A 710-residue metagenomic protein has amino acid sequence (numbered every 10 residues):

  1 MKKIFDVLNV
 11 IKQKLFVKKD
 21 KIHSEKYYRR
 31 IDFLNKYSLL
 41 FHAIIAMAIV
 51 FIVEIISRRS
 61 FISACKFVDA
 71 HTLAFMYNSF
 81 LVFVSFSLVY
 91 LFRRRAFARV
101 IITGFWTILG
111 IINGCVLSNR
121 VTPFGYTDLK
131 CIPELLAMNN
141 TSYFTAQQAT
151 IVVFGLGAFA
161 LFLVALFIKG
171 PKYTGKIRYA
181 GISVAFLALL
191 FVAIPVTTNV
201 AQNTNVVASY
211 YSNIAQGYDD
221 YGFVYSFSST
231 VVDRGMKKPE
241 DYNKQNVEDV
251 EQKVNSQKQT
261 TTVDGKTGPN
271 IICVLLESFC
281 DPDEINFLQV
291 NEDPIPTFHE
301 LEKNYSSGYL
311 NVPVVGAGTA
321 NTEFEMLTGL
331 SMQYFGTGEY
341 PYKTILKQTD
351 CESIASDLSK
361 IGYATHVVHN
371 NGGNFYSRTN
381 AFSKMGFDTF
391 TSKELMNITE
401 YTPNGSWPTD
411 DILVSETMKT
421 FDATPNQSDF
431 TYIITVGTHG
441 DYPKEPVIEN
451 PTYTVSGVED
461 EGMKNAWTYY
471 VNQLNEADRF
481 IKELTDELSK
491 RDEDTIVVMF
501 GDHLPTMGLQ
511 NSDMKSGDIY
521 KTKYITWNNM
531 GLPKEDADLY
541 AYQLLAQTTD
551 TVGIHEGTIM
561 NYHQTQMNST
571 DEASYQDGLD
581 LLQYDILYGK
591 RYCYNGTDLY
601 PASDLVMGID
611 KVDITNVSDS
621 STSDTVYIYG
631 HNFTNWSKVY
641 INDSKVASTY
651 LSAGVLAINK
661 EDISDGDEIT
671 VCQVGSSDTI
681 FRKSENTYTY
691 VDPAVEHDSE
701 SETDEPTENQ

Functional and structural regions predicted by a protein language model:
M1-K26, L656-N659, A694-Q710: Extended, solvent-exposed polar beta/coil surface segments
K2-G217, G666-E668: Transmembrane and membrane-interface helices of multi-pass, inner-membrane envelope-modifying transferases
K14-L15, E25, G222, S353 (+1 more regions): Serine-centered coil/turn micro-motif
R99-I102, Y126-L129, Y221-S226, T468-D478 (+1 more regions): Short, well-ordered coil↔helix boundary/capping segments
L129-I132, D220-V224, V247, I295 (+2 more regions): Alpha-helix initiation and N-capping motif
I194-C273: Membrane-interface segments at or immediately adjacent to transmembrane helices that form the boundary between
Q259-G265, C273-L276, D281-Q710: Solvent-exposed soluble domains appended to multi-pass membrane proteins
